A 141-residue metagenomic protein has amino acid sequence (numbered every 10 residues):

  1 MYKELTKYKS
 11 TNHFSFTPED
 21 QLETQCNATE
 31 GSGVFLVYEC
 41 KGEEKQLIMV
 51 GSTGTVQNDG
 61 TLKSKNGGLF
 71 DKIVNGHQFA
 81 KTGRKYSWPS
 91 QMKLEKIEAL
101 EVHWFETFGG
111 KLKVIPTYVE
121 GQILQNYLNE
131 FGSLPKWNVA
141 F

Functional and structural regions predicted by a protein language model:
M1-I48, S52-F141: Boundary/linker segments flanking structured domains
